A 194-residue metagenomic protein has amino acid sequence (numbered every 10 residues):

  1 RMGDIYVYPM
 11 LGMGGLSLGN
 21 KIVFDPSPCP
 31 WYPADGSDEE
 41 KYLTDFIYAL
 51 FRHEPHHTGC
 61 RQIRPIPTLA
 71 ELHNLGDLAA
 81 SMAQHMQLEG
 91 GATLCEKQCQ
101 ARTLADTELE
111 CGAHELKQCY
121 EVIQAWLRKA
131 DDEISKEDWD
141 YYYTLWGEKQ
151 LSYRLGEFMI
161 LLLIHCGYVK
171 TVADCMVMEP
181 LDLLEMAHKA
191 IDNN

Functional and structural regions predicted by a protein language model:
R1-P26, T44: Auxiliary, metal-adjacent structural segments of Zn-dependent hydrolase domains
V23-K41: Acidic, His- and aromatic-enriched active-site or binding-groove loops in soluble protein domains that engage sugars
G36-K41, F46, D77-A83, T144-K149: Second-shell loop/turn segments in exported
E39-K41, D45-P65, E89-T93: Active-site recognition of the HExxH zinc-binding catalytic motif
H53, M86-G90, R154-F158: A structural signal for well-ordered alpha-helical segments within the folded catalytic domains of diverse enzymes
T58, C95-R102, L162-C166, M178: Structured segments of extracytoplasmic/periplasmic soluble domains in secreted or envelope-associated proteins
I63-W126, I191-N193: Post-HExxH zinc-binding segment in Zn-dependent metallohydrolases
E108-N194: Pan-zinc metallopeptidase signature
